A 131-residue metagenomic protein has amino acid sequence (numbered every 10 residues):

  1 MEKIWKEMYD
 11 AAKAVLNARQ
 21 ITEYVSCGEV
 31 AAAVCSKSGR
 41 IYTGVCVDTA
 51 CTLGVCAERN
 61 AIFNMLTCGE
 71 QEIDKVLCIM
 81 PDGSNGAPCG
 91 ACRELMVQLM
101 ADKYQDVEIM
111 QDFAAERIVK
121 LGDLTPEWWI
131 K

Functional and structural regions predicted by a protein language model:
M1-T22, E70-K131: C-terminal binding/interaction regions
S26-S36: Short beta-strand scaffold segments in enzyme catalytic cores
C27, C56, Q71-I73: Short connector loops at helix/strand junctions that flank enzyme active sites, especially segments positioning acidic
R40-I41: Hydrophobic "anchor" residues
V45-R59: Compact, glycine-rich, soluble single-domain proteins
N60, N64, P88: Feature captures the catalytic cores and cofactor-binding loops of soluble hydro-lyases/lyases that act on carboxylate
N64-E70: Alpha-helix C-terminal capping segments
